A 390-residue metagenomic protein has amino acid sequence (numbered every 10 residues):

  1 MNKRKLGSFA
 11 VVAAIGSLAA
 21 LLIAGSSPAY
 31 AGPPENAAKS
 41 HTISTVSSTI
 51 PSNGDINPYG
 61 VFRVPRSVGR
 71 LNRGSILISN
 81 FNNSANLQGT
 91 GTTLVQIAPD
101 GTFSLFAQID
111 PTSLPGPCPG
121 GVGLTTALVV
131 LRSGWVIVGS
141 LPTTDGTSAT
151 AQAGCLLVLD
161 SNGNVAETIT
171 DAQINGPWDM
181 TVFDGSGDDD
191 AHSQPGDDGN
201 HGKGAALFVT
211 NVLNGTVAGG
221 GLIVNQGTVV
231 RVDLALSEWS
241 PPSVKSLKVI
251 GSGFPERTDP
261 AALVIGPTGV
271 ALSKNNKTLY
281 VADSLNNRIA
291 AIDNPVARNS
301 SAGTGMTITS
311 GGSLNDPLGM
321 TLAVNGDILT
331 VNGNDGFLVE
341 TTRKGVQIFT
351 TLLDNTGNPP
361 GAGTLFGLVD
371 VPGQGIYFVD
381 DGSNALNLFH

Functional and structural regions predicted by a protein language model:
V12-A24: Bacterial N-terminal signal peptides
L21-A37: C-terminal region of N-terminal signal peptides and the immediate post-cleavage residues of exported proteins
P34, V61, V95-I97, L159 (+4 more regions): Hydrophobic/aromatic beta-strand positions that recur at structurally equivalent sites within the blades
P34-G54, P99-V122, V158-D179, G185 (+4 more regions): Surface-exposed loop and turn segments in beta-propeller and other repeat-based domains that flank or scaffold
I50-G74, G89, P111-V136, P142 (+7 more regions): Beta-rich, blade/repeat-based domains predominating in secreted/periplasmic proteins but also intracellular
F81-N83, S140-T143, A151, G185 (+9 more regions): Short loop/turn segments immediately following the C-termini of beta-strands
T92-V95, G154-L157, N225-V230, R288-A291 (+2 more regions): A short loop-to-beta-strand structural motif that recurs across blades of beta-propeller domains
S284, R288, I308-L352: Loop/turn-rich, solvent-exposed surfaces of beta-rich toroidal or solenoidal domains
